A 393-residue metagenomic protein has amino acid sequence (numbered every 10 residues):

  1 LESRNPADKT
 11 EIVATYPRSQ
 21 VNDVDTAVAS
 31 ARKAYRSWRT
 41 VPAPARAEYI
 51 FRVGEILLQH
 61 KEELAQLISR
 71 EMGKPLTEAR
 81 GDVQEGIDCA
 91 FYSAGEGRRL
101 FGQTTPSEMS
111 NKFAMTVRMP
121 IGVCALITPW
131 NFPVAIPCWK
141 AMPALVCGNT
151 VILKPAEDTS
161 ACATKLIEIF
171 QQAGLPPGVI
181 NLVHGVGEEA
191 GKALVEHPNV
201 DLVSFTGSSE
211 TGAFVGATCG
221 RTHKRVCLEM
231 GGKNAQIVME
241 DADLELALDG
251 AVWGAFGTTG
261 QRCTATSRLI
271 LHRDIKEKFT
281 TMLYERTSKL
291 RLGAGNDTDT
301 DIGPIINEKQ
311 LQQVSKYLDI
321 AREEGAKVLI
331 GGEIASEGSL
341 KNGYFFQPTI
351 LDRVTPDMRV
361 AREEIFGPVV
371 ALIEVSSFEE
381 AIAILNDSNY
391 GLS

Functional and structural regions predicted by a protein language model:
L1-Y16, E48, R52, Q84 (+4 more regions): Terminal low-complexity tails and localization/encapsulation signals of metabolic enzymes
R4, D8-L100, N111: Glycine-rich loop-to-alpha-helix module at the N-terminal edge of alpha/beta enzyme cores
T10, R46, I68, A90 (+9 more regions): Residue-level signal for inorganic ion chemistry
V13-S19, K33-T40, L126, Q236-M239 (+5 more regions): Short, well-ordered beta-strand elements within core beta-sheets of diverse protein domains
D23, E189-A190, E380: Short acidic active-site motifs
Y35, R39, G54-K61, A65 (+17 more regions): Structural signal for hydrophobic packing residues in well-ordered secondary-structure cores of soluble enzyme domains
G102-L246, V375: Rossmann-like NAD(P) dinucleotide-binding subdomain of oxidoreductase/dehydrogenase enzymes
L202, E210-T355, S377-E379, A383-I384: ALDH superfamily catalytic-core signature
